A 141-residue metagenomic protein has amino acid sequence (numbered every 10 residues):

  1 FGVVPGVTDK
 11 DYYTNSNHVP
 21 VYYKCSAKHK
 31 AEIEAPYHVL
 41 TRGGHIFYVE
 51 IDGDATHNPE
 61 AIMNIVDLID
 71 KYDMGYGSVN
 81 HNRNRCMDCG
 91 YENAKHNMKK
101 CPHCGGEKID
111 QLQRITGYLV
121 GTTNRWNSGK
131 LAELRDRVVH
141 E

Functional and structural regions predicted by a protein language model:
F1-E141: Long, C-terminal-biased catalytic regions of enzyme "large/alpha" subunits
